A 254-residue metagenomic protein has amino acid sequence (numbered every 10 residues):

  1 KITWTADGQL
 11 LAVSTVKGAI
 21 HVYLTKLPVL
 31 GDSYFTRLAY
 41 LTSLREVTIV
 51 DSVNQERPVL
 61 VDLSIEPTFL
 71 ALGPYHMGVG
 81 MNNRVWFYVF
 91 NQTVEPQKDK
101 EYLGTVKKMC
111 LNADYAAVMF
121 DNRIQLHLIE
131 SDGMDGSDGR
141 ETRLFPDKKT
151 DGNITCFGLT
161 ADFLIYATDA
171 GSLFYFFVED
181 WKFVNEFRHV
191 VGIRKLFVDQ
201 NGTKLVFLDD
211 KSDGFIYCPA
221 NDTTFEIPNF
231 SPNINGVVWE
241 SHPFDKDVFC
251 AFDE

Functional and structural regions predicted by a protein language model:
K1-E254: WD40-like beta-propeller blades
